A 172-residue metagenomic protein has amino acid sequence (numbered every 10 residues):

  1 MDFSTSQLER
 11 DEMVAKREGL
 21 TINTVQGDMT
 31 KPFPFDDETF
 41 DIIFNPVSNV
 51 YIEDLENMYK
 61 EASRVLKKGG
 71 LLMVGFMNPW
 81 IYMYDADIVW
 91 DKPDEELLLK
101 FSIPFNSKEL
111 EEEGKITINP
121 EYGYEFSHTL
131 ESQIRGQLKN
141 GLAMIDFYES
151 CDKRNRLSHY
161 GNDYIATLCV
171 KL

Functional and structural regions predicted by a protein language model:
M1-P32: Class I SAM-dependent methyltransferase SAM/SAH-binding core
E12, Y59-S63, I134, L138: A structural alpha-helix within SAM-dependent methyltransferase catalytic domains
T30-I43: A short acidic, Gly/Pro-enriched loop at the edge of an enzyme's catalytic core that lines a small-molecule cofactor
D41-E56: A short SAM/SAH-binding and catalytic strip from SAM-dependent methyltransferases
E56-L71: A short glycine-rich, Lys/Arg-flanked "PGG" loop and its adjoining helix->strand segment in the class I
L71-E111: Conserved class I S-adenosyl-L-methionine
Y124-F147: Short alpha-helix
N140-A143, R156-L172: Core SAM-dependent methyltransferase catalytic element
